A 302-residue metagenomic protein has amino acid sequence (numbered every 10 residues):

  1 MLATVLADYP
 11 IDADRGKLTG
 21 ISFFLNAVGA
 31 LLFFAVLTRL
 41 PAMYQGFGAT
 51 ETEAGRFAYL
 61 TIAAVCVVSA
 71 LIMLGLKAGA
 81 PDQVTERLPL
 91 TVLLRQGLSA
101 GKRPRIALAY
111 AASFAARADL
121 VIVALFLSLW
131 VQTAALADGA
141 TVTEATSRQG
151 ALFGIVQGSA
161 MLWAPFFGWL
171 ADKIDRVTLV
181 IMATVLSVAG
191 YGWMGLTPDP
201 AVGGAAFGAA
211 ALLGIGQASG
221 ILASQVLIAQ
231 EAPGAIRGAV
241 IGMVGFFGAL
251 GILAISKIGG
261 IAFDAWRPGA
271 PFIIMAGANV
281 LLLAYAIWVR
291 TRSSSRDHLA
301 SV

Functional and structural regions predicted by a protein language model:
M1-P10, S219-A232: Intracellular juxtamembrane helix-capping segments at the cytosolic ends of symmetry-related transmembrane helices
T19-P41, G245-I255: Glycine-rich segments within core transmembrane alpha-helices of 12-TM secondary carriers
F33, L37, A63-D82, Y285-R290: C-terminal membrane-cytosol helix-exit motif in multi-pass small-molecule transporters
R39-Q45, L170-A171, G260-W266: Interfacial helix-cap and linker-helix signal at transmembrane-aqueous boundaries of multi-pass secondary transporters
A78-A111, V302: Juxtamembrane intracellular "pre-TM" segments in multi-pass secondary transporters
W163-R176, F263: Helix-to-loop junctions at the C-terminal end of transmembrane segments in multipass secondary transporters
L186-D199: C-terminal ends and interior cores of transmembrane alpha-helices in multi-pass membrane transporters/permeases
E231-D264: A late C-terminal transmembrane helix in Major Facilitator Superfamily
